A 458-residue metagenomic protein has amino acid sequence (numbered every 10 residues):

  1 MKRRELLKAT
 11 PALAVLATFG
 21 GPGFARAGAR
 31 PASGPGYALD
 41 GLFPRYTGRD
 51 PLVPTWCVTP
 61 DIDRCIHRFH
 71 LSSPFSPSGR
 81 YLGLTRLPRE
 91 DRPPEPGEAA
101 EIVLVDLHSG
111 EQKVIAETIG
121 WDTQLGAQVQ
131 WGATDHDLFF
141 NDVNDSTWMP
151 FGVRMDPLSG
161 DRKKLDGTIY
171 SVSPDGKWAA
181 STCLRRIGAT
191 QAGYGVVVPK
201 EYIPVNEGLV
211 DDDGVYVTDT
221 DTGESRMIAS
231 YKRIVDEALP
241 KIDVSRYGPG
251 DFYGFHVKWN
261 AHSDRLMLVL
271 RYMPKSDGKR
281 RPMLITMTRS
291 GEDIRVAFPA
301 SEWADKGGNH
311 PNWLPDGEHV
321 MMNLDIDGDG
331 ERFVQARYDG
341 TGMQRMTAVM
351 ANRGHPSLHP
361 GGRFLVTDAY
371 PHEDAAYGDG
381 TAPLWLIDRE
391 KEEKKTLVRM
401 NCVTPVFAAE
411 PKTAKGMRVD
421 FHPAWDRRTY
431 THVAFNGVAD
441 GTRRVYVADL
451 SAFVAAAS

Functional and structural regions predicted by a protein language model:
E5-R26: N-terminal export signals
W56-R64, E117-W121, R226-G248, P299-W303 (+1 more regions): Surface-exposed loop and turn segments in beta-propeller and other repeat-based domains that flank or scaffold
F69, G97-L138: Blade-loop segments of beta-propeller domains
S73-Y81, A127-L138, S171-W178, K258-R265 (+3 more regions): Blade-terminus and WD-like Trp-Asp/Gly-His loop motifs, strongest in beta-propeller folds
T85-E98, V143, L184-D211, L270-R280 (+2 more regions): Short, conserved, GDST-rich strand-edge loop motifs in beta-rich repeat architectures
D142-G214, R233-I242: Asp-box/WD-like beta-propeller blade repeats and closely related beta-sheet repeat scaffolds
A348-H355, K394-H422: Conserved blade-ending motifs and adjacent loop-strand segments that build the rim/top face of beta-propeller domains
M350-E393: Loop/turn-rich, solvent-exposed surfaces of beta-rich toroidal or solenoidal domains
